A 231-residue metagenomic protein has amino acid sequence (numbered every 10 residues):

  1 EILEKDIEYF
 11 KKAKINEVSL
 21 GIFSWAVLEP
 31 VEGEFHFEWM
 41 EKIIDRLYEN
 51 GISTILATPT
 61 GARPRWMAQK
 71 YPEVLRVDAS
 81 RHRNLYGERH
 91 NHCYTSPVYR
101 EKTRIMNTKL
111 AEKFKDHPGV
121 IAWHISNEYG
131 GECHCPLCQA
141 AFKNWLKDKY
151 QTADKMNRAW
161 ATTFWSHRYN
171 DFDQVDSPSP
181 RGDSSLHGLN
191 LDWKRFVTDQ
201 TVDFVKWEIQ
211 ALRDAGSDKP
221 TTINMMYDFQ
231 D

Functional and structural regions predicted by a protein language model:
I2-L3, E34-W39, P97-I105: Glycine-rich anion/phosphate-binding loops
E4-N84, A111, W207-G216: Aromatic-lined substrate-binding rim segments of carbohydrate-active enzymes
S80-D231: Polysaccharide-binding and catalytic clefts of secreted carbohydrate-active enzymes
